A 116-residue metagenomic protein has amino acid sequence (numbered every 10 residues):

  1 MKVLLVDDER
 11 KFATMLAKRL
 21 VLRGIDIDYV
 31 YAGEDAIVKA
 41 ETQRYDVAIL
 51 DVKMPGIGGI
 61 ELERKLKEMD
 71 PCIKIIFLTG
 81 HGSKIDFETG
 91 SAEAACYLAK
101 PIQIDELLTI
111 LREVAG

Functional and structural regions predicted by a protein language model:
R10-D28: Two-component/phosphorelay signaling modules centered on CheY-like receiver
Y29-V47: Acidic, metal-coordinating helix/loop segments flanking the phosphotransfer/catalytic sites of two-component signaling
A32-D35, G58-L62: Acidic catalytic/metal-coordinating carboxylates
E41-Q43, K65-I73, A92-E93: Conserved phosphotransfer cores of two-component systems
L50-D51: Active-site T/S-Asp motif of two-component receiver
M54: Receiver (REC) domain active-site loop signature in two-component systems and cognate sites in sensor histidine kinases
E61, G82-L98, D105, T109: Alpha4 helix (beta4-alpha4-beta5 surface) of REC/receiver domains from two-component response regulators
